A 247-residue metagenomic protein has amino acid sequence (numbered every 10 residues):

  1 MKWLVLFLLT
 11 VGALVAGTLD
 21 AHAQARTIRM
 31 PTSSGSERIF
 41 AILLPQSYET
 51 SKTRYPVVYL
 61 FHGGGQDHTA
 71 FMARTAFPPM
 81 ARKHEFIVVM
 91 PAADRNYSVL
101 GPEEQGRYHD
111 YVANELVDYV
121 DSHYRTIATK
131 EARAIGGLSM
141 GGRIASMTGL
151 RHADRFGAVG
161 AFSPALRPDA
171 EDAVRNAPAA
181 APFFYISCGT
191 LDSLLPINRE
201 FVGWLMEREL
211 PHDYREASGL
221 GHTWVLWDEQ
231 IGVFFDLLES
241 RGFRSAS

Functional and structural regions predicted by a protein language model:
V5-A16: Bacterial N-terminal signal peptides
L19-S247: Non-catalytic cap/lid and distal C-terminal segments of serine-dependent acyl enzymes
